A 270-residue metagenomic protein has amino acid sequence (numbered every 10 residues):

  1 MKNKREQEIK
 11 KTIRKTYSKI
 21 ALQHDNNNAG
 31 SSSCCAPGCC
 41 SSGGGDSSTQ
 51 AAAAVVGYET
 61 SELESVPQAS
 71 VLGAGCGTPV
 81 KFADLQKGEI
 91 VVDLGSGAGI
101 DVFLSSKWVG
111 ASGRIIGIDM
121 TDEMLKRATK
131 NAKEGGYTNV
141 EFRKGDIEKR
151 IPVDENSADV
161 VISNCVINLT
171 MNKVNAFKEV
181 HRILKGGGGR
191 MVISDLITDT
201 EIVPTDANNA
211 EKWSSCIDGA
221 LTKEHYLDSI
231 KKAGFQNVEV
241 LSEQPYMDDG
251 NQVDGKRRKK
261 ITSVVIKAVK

Functional and structural regions predicted by a protein language model:
G43-I90, D101-W108: Conserved alpha-helix/loop element of class I SAM-dependent methyltransferases that forms part of the SAM/SAH-binding
K87, E148-V160: A short acidic, Gly/Pro-enriched loop at the edge of an enzyme's catalytic core that lines a small-molecule cofactor
G110, V174-R190: A short glycine-rich, Lys/Arg-flanked "PGG" loop and its adjoining helix->strand segment in the class I
T121-E123: Conserved SAM/SAH-binding beta-strand->alpha-helix loop
A128-T129: Conserved SAM-binding loop
G136-K149: Conserved SAM-binding strand-loop segment of SAM-dependent methyltransferases
T198-I217: Short, glycine-/aromatic-enriched active-site segment of Class I SAM-dependent methyltransferases
G219-V240: Short alpha-helix
